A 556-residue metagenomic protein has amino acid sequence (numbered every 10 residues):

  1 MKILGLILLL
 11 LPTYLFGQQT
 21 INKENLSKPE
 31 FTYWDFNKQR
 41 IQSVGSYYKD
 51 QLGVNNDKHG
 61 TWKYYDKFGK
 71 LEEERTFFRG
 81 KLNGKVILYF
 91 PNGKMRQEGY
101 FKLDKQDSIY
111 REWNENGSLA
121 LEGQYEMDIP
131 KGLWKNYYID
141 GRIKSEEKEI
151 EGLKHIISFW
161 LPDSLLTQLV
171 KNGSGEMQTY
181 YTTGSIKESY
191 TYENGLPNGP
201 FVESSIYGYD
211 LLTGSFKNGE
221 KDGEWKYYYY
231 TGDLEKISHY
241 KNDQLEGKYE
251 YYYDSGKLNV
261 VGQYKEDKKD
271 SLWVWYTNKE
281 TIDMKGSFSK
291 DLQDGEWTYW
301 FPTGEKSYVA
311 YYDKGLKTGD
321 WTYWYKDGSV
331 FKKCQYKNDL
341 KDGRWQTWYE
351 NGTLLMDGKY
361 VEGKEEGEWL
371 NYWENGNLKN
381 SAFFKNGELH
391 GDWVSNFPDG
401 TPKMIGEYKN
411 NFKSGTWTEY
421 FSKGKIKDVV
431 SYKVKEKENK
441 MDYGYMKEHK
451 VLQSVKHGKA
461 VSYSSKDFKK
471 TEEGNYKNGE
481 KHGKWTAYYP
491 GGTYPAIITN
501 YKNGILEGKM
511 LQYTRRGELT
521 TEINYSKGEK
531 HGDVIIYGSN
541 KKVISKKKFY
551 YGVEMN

Functional and structural regions predicted by a protein language model:
M1-K23: Bacterial Sec-dependent N-terminal signal peptides
G17-N556: Glycine/tyrosine- and acidic-biased, solvent-exposed loop/turn segments at the edges of beta-strands
